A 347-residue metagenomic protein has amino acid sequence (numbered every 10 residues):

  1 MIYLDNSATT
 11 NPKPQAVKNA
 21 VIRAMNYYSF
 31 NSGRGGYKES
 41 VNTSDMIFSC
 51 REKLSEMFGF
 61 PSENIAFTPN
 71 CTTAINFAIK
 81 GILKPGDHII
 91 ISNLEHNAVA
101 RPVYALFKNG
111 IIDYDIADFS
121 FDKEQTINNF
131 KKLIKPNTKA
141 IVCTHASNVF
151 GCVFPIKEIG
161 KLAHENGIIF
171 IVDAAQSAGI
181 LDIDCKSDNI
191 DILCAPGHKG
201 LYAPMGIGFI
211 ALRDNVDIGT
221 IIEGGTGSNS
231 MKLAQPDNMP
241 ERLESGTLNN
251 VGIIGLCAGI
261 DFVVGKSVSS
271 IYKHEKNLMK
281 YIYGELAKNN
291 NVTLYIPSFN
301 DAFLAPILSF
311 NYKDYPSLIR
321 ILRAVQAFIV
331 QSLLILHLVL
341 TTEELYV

Functional and structural regions predicted by a protein language model:
M1-V347: Pyridoxal 5′-phosphate
